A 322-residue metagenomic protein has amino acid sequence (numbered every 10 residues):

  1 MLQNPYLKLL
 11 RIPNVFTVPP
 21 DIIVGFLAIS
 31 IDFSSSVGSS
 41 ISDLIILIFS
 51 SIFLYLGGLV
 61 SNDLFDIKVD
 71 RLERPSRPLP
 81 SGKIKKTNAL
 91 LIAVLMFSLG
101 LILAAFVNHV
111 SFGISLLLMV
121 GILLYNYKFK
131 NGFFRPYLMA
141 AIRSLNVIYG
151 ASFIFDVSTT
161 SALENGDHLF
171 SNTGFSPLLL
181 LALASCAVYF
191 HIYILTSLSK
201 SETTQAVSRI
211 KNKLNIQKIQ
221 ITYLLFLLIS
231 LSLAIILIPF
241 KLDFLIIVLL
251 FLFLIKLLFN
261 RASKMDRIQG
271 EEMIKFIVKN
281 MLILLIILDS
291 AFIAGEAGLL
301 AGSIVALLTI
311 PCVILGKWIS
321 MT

Functional and structural regions predicted by a protein language model:
M1-I23: N-terminal, positively charged, Ser/Thr/Ala/Gly-biased leader segments that form transit/presequence-like amphipathic
L2, L7, S152-T322: C-terminal membrane-associated helical module and adjoining short loops/tails
L2, L7-K8, S76-S158, H168 (+2 more regions): Intramembrane alpha-helical segments
P13-T17, D21, S42-S50, N88-I92 (+12 more regions): Alpha-helical transmembrane segments of integral membrane proteins
V18-F65, F97-A105, V110-Y125, S176-Y193 (+1 more regions): Membrane-embedded alpha-helical segments that form the functional core of polytopic membrane enzymes, especially those
P20-D32, L95-L103, I148-G150, L227-L237 (+1 more regions): Membrane-embedded alpha-helical segments in integral membrane proteins
S50-N88, Y193-I210, I319-S320: Acidic (Asp/Glu-rich) catalytic motifs at the cytosolic membrane interface
